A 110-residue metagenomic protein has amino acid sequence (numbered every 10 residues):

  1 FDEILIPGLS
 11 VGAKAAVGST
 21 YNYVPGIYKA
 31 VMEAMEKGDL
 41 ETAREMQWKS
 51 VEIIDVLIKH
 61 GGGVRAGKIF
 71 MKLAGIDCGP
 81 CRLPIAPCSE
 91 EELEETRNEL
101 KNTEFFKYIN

Functional and structural regions predicted by a protein language model:
F1-V51, L57-I58: Catalytic alpha/beta core domains of metabolic enzymes, predominantly
I6, I69, N98: Surface-exposed charge patches
L9-A13, V51-I85: Conserved short secondary-structure transition element at the edge of the structured enzyme core that lines
G38, G62, C88-E91: Short coil/turn linker and secondary-structure boundary residues
I76-N110: Flexible C-terminal active-site loop/helix
